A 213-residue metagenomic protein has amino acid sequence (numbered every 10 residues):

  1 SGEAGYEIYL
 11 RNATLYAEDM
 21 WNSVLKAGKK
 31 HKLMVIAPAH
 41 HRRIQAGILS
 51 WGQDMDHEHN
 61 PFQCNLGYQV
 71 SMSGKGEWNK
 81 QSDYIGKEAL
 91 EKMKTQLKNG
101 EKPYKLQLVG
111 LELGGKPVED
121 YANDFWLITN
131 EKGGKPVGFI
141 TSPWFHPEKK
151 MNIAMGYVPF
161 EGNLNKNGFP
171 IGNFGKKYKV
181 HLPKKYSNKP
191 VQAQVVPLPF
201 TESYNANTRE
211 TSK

Functional and structural regions predicted by a protein language model:
S1-K213: Conserved, structured C-terminal
